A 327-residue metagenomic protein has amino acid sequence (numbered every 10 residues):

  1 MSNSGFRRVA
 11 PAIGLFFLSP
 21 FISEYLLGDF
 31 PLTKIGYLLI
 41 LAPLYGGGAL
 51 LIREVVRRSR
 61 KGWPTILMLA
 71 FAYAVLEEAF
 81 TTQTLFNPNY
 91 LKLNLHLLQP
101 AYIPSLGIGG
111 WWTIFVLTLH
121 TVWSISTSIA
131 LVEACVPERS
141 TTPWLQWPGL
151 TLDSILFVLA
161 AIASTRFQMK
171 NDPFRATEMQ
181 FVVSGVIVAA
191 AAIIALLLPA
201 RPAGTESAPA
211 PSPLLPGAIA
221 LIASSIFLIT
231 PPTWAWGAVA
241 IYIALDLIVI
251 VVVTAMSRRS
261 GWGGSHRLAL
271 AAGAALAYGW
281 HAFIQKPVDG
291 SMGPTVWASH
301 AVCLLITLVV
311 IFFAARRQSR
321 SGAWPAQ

Functional and structural regions predicted by a protein language model:
M1-I13, A210-S212: N-terminal membrane topogenic signal
L18-Y25, A72-A79, I155-T165, A220-I229 (+1 more regions): Aromatic-anchored segments of alpha-helical transmembrane domains
Y25-I35, N171-D172, Q285-M292: Short, hydrophobic transmembrane alpha-helix segments
L41-E54: Central hydrophobic cores of alpha-helical transmembrane segments in multi-pass inner-membrane proteins across all
E54-W63, V136-L145, P199-P211, S257-S265: Membrane-interface helix-boundary motifs at transmembrane edges
K61-L67, F71, V75-L76, F80-D153: Membrane-interface helix-loop-helix junctions at boundaries between adjacent transmembrane segments
S140-L196: Loop-centered beta-sheet repeat module
R201-Q327: Extended, charged low-complexity segments that frequently continue into or abut oligomerization scaffolds
